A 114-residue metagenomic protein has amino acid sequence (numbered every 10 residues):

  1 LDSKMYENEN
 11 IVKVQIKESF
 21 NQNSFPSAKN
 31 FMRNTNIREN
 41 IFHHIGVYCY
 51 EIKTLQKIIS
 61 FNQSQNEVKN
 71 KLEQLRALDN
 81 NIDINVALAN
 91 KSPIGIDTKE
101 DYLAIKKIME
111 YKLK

Functional and structural regions predicted by a protein language model:
L1-S64: Conserved core of the sugar-phosphate nucleotidyltransferase
I37, I41-K114: Conserved alpha/beta core of the MobA/IspD/sugar-nucleotide pyrophosphorylase nucleotidyltransferase superfamily
